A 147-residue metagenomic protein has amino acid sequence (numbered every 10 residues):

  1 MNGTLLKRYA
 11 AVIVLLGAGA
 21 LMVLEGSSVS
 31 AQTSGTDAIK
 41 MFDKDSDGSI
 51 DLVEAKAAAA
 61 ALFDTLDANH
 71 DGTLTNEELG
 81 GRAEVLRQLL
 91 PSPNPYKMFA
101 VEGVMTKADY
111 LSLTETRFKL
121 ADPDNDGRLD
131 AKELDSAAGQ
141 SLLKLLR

Functional and structural regions predicted by a protein language model:
N2-L16: Bacterial N-terminal signal peptides that target proteins for export
G19-S28: C-terminal segment of classical bacterial N-terminal signal peptides
D37-A68: N-terminal targeting signals for Sec/Tat export/insertion, comprising classic cleavable signal peptides
D43-D47, D67-D71, E102, D122-D126: Acidic carboxylate motifs that coordinate Ca2+ or other divalent cations, activating on Asp/Glu
V53-A61, N76-R87, V104, A108-T116 (+1 more regions): Amphipathic regulatory helices of Ca2+-sensor modules
A121-D135: Short, exposed beta-strand-loop hairpins at the edges of beta-sheets in extracellular/periplasmic proteins
L145-R147: Short, solvent-exposed mixed-charge patches
